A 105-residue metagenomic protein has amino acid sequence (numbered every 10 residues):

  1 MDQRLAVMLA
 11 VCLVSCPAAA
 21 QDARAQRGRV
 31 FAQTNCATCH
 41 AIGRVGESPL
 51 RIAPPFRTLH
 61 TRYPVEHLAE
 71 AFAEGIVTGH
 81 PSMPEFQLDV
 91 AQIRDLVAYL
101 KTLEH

Functional and structural regions predicted by a protein language model:
M1-L5: Positively charged n-region of N-terminal signal peptides that target proteins for export
A6-S15: Bacterial N-terminal signal peptides
C16-F31: Electrostatic cytochrome c docking/interface patches
G28, Q33-I42, L96: The canonical Cys-X-X-Cys-His
H40-V45, T61: Detector for the c-type heme attachment site
S48-A53: Short cysteine/histidine-rich zinc-coordinating motifs and their immediately flanking basic loops
P55-K101: Extracytoplasmic electron-transfer domains, predominantly the class I c-type cytochrome c fold
E104-H105: Short, solvent-exposed mixed-charge patches
